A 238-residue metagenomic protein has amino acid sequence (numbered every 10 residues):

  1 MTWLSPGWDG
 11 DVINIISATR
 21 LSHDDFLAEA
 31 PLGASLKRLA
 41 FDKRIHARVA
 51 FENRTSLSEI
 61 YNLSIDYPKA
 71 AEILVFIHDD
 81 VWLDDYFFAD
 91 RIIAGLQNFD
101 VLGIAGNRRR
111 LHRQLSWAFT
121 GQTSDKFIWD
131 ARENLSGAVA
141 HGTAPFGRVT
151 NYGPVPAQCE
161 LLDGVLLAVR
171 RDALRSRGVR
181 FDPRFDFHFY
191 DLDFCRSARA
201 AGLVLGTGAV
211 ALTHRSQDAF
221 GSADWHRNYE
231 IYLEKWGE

Functional and structural regions predicted by a protein language model:
M1-R38, R44-F51: N-proximal low-complexity "stem/linker" segments adjacent to membrane-targeting elements
R54, W82, Y86-N134: Conserved donor NDP-sugar-binding/catalytic core segment of glycosyltransferases
R54-P68: Glycine-rich, basic loop-to-helix element that forms the pyrophosphate-binding segment of sugar-nucleotide handling
A71-W82: Short beta-strand-to-loop acidic/aromatic patch adjacent to the donor-nucleotide binding site
N134-V169: A recurrent flexible, glycine/aromatic-enriched loop bordering the glycosyltransferase active site that acts as
P154, E160-R177, P183-V210: A short, conserved alpha-helix in the catalytic core of glycosyltransferases
G206-R227, I231: Active-site donor/metal-binding and catalytic loop motifs of nucleotide-sugar-dependent glycosylation enzymes
